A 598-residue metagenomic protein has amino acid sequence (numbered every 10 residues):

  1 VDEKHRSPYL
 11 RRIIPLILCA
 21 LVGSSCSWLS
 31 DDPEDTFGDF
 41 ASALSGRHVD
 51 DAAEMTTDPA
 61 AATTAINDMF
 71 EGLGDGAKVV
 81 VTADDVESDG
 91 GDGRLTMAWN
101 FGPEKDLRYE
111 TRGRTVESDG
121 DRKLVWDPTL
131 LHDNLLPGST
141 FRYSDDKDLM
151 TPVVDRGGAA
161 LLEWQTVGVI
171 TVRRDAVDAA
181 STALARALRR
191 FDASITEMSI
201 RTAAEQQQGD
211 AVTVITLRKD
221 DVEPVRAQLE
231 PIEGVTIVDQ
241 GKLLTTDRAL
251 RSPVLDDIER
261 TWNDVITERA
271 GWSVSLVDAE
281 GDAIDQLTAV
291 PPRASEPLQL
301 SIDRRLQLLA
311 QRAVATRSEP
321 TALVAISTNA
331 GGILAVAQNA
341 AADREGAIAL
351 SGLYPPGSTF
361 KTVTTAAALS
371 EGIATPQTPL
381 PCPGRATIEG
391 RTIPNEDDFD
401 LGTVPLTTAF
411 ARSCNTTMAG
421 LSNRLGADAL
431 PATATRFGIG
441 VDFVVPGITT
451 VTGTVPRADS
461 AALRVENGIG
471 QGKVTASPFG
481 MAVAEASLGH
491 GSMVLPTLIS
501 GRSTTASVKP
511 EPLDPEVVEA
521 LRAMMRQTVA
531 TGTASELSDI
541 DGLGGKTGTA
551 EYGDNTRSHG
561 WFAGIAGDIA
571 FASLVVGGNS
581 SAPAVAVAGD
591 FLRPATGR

Functional and structural regions predicted by a protein language model:
V22-S25: C-terminal motif of bacterial Sec signal peptides marking the signal peptidase cleavage site
S27-S30: Bacterial signal peptide processing site
E34-D35, H48-R94: Short solvent-exposed beta->alpha transition segments
D39, M55-P59, N100-G102, T140-S144 (+10 more regions): Second-shell loop/turn segments in exported
E87-D145, M524-Q527: Exposed beta-sheet edge and beta->alpha loop/turn motif
K123-D127, L131, F141-V154, A160-S295 (+2 more regions): Small/polar-residue-rich segments within soluble enzyme cores
L131-K147, V154, L162-A179, W272-F360 (+3 more regions): Short pre-catalytic segments that frame enzyme active sites
D285, T321, S327-G352, A367 (+1 more regions): Beta-lactam-recognizing serine transpeptidase/beta-lactamase-like catalytic domain environment
